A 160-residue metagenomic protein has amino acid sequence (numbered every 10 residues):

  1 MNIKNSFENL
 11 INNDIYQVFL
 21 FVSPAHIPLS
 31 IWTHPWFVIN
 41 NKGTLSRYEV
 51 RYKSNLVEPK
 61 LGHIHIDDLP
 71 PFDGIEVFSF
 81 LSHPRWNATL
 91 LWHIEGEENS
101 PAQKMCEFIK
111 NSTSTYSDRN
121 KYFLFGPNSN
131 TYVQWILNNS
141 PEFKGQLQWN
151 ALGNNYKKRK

Functional and structural regions predicted by a protein language model:
M1-F125, R159-K160: Non-catalytic ligand/cofactor/substrate-binding and regulatory segments of enzyme domains
W32, N120-N154: Active-site nucleophilic cysteine motif
